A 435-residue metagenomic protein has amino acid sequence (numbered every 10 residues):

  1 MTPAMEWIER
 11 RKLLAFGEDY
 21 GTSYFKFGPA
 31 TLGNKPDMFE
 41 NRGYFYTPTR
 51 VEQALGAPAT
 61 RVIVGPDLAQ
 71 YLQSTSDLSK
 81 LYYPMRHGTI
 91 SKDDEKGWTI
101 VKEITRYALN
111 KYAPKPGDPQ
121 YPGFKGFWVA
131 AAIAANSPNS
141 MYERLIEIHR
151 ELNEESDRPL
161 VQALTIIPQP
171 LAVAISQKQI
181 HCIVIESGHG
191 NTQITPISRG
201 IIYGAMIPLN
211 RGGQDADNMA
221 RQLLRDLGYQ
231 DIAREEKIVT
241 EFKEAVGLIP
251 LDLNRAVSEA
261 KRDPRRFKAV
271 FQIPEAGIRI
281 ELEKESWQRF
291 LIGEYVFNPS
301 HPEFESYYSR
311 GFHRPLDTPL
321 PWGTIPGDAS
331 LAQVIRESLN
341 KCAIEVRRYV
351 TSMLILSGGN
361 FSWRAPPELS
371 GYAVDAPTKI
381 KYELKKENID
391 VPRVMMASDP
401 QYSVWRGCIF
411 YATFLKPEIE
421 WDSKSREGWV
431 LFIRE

Functional and structural regions predicted by a protein language model:
M1-R10, E155-I185, D226, W405-A412: Conserved phosphate-binding catalytic cores of ATP/NTP-utilizing and phosphoryl-transfer enzymes
T2-Y44, I175-I202: Gly/Thr-rich phosphate-binding beta-strand-loop-beta motif of the actin/hexokinase/Hsp70
L14-A132, S137, G204: Conserved phosphate-binding loops in N-terminal lobes of ATP-dependent enzymes of the actin/Hsp70/sugar-kinase
V101-P116, I292-V350: Phosphate/ATP-binding catalytic cores across multiple sugar-kinase/actin-like superfamilies, primarily ASKHA
A132-Y142, T351-I380: Glycine-rich phosphate-binding loops at beta-strand->alpha-helix junctions
P159-Q169, T324, Y349, S370-R406: Conserved phosphate-binding/catalytic loops in two-lobed NTP-binding clefts
P170-Q177, P319-S330, I355, V391-E435: Glycine-rich phosphate-binding/hydrolytic loop that grips phosphoryl groups
S198-G323: Phosphate-binding glycine-rich/basic clefts of nucleotide- and phosphate-handling proteins, predominantly
